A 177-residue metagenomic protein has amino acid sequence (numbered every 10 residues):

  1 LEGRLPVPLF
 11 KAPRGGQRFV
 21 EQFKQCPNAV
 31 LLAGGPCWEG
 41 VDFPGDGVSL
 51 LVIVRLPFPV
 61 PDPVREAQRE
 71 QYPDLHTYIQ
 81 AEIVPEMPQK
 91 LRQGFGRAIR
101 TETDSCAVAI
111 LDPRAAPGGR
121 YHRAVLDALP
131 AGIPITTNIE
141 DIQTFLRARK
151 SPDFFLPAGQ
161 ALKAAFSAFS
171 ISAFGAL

Functional and structural regions predicted by a protein language model:
L1-A173, L177: ASCE RecA-like P-loop NTPase motor cores that couple ATP hydrolysis to mechanical translocation on nucleic acids
